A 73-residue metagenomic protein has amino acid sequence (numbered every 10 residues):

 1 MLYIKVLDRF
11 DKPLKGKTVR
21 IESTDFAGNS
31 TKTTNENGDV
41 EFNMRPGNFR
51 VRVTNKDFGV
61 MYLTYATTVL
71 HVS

Functional and structural regions predicted by a protein language model:
Y3-K15: Structural motif
F10, S23-A27, D57: Solvent-exposed strand-loop boundary residues in beta-sheet-rich modules
K17-T33: Short amphipathic beta-strand segments in non-cytosolic proteins
T34-V40: Glycine-centered loop-to-beta-strand initiation motif
E36, R45-G47: Surface-exposed loops/turns
V40-F42, T68: Short strand-edge motifs at loop-to-beta-strand transitions and within beta-strands of extracellular beta-rich domains
G47-D57: A short, solvent-exposed beta-strand micro-motif common in secreted/extracellular proteins
K56-S73: Structured interaction patches on ligand/partner-binding surfaces of diverse proteins
